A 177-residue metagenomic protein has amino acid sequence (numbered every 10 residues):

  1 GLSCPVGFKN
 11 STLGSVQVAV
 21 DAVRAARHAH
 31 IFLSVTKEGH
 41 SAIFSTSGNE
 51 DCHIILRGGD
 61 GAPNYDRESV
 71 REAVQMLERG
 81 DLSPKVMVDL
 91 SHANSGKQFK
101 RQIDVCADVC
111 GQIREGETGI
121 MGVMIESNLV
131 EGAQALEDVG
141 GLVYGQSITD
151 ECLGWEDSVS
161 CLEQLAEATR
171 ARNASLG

Functional and structural regions predicted by a protein language model:
G1-Y65, S69, H92-A93, K97 (+6 more regions): Active-site-facing alpha/beta catalytic cores
P5-N10, R79-M87, G116-M124, A174-G177: Flexible, glycine/charged-enriched surface loops at secondary-structure junctions
M76: Acidic, metal/cofactor-coordinating or nucleic-acid-engaging core segments within structured domains
V88, G154: Conserved, mostly hydrophobic/aromatic
A135-T149: Short helix/strand-capping connector loops at secondary-structure junctions
Q164-A168: C-terminal alpha-helix
